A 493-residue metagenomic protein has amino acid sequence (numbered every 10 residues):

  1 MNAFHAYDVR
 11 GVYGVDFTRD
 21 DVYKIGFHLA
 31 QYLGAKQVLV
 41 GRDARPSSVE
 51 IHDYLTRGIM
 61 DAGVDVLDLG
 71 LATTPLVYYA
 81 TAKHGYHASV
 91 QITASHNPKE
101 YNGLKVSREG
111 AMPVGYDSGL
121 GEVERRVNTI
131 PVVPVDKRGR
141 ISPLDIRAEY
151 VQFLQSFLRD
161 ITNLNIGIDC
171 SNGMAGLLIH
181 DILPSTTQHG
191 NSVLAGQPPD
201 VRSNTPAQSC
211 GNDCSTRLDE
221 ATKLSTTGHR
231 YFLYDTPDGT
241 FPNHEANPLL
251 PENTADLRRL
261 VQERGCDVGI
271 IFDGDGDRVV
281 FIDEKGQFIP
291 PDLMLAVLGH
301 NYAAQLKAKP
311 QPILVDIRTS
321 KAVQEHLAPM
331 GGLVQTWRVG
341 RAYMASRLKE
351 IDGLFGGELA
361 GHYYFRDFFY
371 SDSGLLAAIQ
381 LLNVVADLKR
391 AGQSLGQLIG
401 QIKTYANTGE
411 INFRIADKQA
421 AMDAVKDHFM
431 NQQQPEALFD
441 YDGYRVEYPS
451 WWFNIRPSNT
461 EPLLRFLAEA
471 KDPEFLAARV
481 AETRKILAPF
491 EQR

Functional and structural regions predicted by a protein language model:
M1-G63, I141-N163, D213: An N-terminal, well-structured beta->alpha segment
V38-N102, G228-I282: N-terminal small/polar loop signature for handling phosphorylated ligands or for N-terminal nucleophile
L76, L120-Q152, S156, E245 (+3 more regions): Proline/glycine-rich low-complexity loops and linkers
H87-S95, K99-Y101, V261-D283, F288 (+1 more regions): Glycine-rich phosphate-binding loop
N102-T186, T227-Q262: Gly/Ser/Thr-enriched, mixed-charge loops and adjacent short helices that form phosphate/oxyanion-binding elements
T186-T227: Intrinsic disorder/low-complexity segments
Q305-R493: Phosphate-binding and adjacent anionic-ligand microenvironments
